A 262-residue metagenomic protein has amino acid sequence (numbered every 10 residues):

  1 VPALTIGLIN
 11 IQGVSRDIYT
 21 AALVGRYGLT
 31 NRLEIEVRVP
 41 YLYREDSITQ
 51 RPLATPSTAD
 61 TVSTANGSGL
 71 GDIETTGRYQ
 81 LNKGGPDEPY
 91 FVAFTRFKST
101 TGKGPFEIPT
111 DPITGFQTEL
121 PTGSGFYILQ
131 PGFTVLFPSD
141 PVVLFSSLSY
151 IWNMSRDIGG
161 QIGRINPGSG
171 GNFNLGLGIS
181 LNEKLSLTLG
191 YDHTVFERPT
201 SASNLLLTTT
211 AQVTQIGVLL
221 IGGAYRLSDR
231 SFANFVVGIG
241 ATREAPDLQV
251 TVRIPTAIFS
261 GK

Functional and structural regions predicted by a protein language model:
V1, V37-Y41, A93-S99, F133 (+4 more regions): Transmembrane beta-barrel strands of outer-membrane/channel proteins
V1-T20: Surface-exposed strand-loop-strand hairpins of Gram-negative outer-membrane beta-barrel proteins
A3, D157-G159, G163-K262: Outer membrane beta-barrel transmembrane domains
S15-A21, G25-I35, Y43, G85: Short, solvent-exposed loop/edge-beta patches enriched in aromatic
R16-V24, L70-T76, F126-Q130, G170-N172 (+2 more regions): Transmembrane beta-barrel architecture of outer-membrane proteins
L23-Y27, V37, T75-Y79, T95 (+6 more regions): Residues on the lipid-exposed face of transmembrane beta-strands in outer-membrane beta-barrel proteins
R32, N82-F91, G104-P105, P141-V142 (+4 more regions): Short loop/turn motifs that connect adjacent beta-strands in outer-membrane beta-barrel proteins
Y43-Q161, T210-A211: Outer-membrane pore/translocation modules
